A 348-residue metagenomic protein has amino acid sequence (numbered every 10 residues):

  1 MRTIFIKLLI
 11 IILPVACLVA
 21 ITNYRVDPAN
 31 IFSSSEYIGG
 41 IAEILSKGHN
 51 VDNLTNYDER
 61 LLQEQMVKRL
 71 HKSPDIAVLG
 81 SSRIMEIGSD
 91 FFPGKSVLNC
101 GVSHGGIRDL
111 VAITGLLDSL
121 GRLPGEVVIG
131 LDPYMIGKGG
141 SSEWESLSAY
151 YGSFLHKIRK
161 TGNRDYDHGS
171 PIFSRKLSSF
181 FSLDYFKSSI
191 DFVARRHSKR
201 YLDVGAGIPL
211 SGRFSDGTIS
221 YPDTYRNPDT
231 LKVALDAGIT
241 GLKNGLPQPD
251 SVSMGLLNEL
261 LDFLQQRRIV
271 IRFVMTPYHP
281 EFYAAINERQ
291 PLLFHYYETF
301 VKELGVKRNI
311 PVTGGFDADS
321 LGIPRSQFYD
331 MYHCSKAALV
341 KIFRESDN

Functional and structural regions predicted by a protein language model:
I6-R25: Hydrophobic membrane-insertion alpha-helices, especially the h-region of bacterial N-terminal signal peptides
R25-E43: Alpha-helical transmembrane signal-anchor/signal-peptide segments
A42-K72: Short extracytoplasmic
L70-R164: Membrane-embedded segments
L110-I113, S251-N258, Q290-V301: Well-ordered, non-membrane alpha-helical segments in soluble/globular domains
W144-R267: Secreted/periplasmic serine-hydrolase-like ester/acetyl group-modifying domain
F263-R289: Active-site segments of SGNH/GDSL-like serine hydrolases that catalyze O-acetyl group transfer/hydrolysis on lipids
R289-N348: C-terminal regions of proteins
